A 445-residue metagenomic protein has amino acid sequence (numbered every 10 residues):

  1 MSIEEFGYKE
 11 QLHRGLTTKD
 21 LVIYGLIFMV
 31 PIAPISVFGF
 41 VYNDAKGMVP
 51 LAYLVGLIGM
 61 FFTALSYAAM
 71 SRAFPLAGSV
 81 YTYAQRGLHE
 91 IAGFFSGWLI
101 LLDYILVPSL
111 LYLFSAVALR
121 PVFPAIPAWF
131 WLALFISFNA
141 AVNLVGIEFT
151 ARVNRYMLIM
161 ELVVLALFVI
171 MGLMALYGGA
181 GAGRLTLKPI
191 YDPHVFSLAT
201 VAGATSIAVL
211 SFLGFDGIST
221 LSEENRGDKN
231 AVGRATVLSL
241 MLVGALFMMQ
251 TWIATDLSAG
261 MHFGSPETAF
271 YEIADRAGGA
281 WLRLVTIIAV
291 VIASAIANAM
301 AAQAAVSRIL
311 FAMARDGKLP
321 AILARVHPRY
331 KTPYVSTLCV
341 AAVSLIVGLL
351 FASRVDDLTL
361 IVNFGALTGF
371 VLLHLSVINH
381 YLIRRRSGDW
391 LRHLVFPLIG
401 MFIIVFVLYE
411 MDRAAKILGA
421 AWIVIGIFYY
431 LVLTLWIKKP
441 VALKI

Functional and structural regions predicted by a protein language model:
M1-M48, L54, M60-L65, L76-A77 (+2 more regions): Membrane-interface "cap" regions at the ends of multi-pass membrane proteins
I3-Y8, T82-Q85, I91, L111-L132 (+7 more regions): Helix-loop-helix connectors at the membrane interface of multi-pass transporters/channels
G7, L12, V49-P50, P124-P127 (+1 more regions): Helix-loop-helix junctions that connect adjacent transmembrane segments in multi-pass membrane transporters
P34-W131, F135, S239-L242, M248-M249 (+1 more regions): Extracellular loop-to-transmembrane helix junctions
L76, L99-Y112, I207, F212 (+3 more regions): Membrane-helix boundary/coupling elements in multi-pass transport proteins
T82, H89, P121, A235-A302 (+1 more regions): TM-loop-TM module centered on a large, flexible mid-protein loop between adjacent transmembrane helices in multi-pass
A128-R184, T236-M241, V362-L372, R392 (+2 more regions): Membrane-interface loop-to-helix entry segments
L360-V362, A366, L391-I445: A generic transmembrane alpha-helix motif of multi-pass inner-membrane proteins
